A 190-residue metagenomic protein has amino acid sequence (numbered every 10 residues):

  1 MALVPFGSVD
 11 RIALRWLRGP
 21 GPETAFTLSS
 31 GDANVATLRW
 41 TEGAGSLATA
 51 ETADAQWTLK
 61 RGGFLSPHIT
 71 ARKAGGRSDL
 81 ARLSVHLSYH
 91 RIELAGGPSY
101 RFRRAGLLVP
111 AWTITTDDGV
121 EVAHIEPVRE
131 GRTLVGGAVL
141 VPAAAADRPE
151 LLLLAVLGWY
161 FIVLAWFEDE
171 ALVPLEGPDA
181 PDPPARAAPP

Functional and structural regions predicted by a protein language model:
M1-A36, A44-S46, D54, H86-R91 (+1 more regions): Low-complexity or membrane-interfacial segments used for flexible interactions
G31, K60-G62, L83-V85: Central antiparallel beta-sheet cores of small beta-barrel/beta-sandwich binding domains
T37-G75: Acidic (E/D-rich), amphipathic helical modules within compact regulatory domains
P67-L94: Helix-adjacent hinge/juxtasegments
